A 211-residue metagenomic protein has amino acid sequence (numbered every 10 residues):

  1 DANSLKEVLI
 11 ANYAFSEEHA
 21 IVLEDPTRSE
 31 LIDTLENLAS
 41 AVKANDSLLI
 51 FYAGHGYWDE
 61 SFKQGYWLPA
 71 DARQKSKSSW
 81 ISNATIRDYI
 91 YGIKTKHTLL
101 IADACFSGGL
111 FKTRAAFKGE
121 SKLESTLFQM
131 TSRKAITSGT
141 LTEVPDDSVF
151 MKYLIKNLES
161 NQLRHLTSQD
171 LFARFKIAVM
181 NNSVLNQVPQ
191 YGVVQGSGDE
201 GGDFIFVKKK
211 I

Functional and structural regions predicted by a protein language model:
D1-I211: Cysteine endopeptidase catalytic domains of the caspase/legumain-like
